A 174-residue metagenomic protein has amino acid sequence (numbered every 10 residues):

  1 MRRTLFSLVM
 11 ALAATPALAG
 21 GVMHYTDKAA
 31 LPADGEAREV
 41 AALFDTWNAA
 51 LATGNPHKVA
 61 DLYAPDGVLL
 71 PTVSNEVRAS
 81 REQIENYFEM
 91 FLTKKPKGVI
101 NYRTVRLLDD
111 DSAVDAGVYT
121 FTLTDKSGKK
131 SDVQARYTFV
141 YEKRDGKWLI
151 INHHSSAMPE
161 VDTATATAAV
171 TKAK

Functional and structural regions predicted by a protein language model:
M1-T4: Positively charged n-region of N-terminal signal peptides that target proteins for export
S7-A17: Bacterial N-terminal signal peptides
A19-P65, A166-K174: Short, low-complexity N-terminal intrinsically disordered segments enriched in polar/charged residues
G20-V22, Q134-V161: Short beta-strand edge/turn micro-motifs at domain boundaries
Y25, L51, V68-R78, E89-K94: A short gly/proline-enriched turn/hairpin at secondary-structure junctions
W47, V59-A60, G67, S80 (+3 more regions): Hydrophobic pocket/interface hotspot
Y63, V73, T104, G117-Y119 (+2 more regions): A mature extracytoplasmic/lumenal domain signature
E85-K129: Surface-exposed, charged secondary-structure patches
